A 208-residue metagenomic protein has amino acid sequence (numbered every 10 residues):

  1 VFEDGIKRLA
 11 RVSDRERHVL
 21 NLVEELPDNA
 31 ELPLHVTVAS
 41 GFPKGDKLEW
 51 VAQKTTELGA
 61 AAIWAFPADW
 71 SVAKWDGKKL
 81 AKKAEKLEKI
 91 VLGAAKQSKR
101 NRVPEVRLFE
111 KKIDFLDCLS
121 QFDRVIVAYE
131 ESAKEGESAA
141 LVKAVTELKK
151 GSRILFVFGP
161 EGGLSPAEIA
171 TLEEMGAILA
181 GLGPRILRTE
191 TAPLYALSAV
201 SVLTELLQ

Functional and structural regions predicted by a protein language model:
V1-D4: Short conserved beta-strand and strand-loop elements enriched in small hydrophobics with frequent Asp/Gly
K7-R15: Short beta-strand-centered aromatic/proline hotspots
D14, V23-V127: RNA substrate-binding interface of SAM-dependent RNA methyltransferases
L26, S132-A133, P184-L187: Short, acidic/turn-prone active-site loops that include or flank metal/cofactor- and phosphate-binding residues
P43, K47, E161-S165, R185: Gly/Ser/Thr-rich beta-alpha loop segments that engage phosphate groups in nucleotides
V72-A73, E135, T189, A196: Generic structural signal for helix capping and beta-alpha/helix-loop junctions
V125-G163, A167-I169, A177-G181: Active-site/ligand-binding-proximal alpha/beta "capping" segment
S165-Q208: Structured adenosyl-cofactor binding patch, chiefly the S-adenosyl-L-methionine
